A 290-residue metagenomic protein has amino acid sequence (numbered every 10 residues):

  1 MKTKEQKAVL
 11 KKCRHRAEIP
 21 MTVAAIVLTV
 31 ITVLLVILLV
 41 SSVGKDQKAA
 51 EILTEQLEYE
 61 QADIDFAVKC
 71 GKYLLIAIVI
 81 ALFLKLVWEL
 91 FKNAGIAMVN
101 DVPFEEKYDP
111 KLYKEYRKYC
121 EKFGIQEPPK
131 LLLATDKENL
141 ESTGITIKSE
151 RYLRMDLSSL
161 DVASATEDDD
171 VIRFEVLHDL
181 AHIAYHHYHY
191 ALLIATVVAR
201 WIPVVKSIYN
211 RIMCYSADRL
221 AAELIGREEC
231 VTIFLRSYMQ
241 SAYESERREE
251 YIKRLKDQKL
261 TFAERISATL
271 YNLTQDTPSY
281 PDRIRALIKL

Functional and structural regions predicted by a protein language model:
M1-K137, P203: Hydrophobic or amphipathic, alpha-helical segments that drive membrane association/targeting
M1-L10, E229-T232, E244-L290: C-terminal capping/extension segments of zinc metalloprotease domains
K107-P128, P203-L260: Short helix/loop segments within enzyme catalytic domains that coordinate or immediately flank catalytic cofactors
Y116, D170-H187, A217-D218: Active-site recognition of the HExxH zinc-binding catalytic motif
L132, Y152-R154, E175: Soluble periplasmic/extracytoplasmic beta-strand elements of cell-envelope proteins
E141-D168: Active-site scaffold of zinc-dependent metalloenzymes
D179-A195, G226-E229: Catalytic Zn2+-binding segment of zinc metalloproteases
H186-C214: Post-HEXXH active-site segment of zinc metalloproteases
